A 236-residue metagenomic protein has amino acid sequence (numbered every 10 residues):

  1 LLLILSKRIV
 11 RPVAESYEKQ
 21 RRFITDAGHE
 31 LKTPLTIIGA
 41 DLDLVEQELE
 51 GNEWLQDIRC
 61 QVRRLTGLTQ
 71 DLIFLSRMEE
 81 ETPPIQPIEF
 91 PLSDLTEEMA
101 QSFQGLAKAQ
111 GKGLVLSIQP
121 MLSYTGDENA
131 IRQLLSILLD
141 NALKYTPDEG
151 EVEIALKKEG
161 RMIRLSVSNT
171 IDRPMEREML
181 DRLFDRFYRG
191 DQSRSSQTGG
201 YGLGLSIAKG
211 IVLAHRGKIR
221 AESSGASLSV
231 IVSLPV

Functional and structural regions predicted by a protein language model:
C60-L68: Short alpha-helical segment of the dimerization/phosphotransfer core of two-component systems
Q86-E89, K108, G113-S123, E159: Conserved catalytic submotifs in the C-terminal HATPase_c
A142-L143: Short helix-loop "hinge" at the ATP-lid/N-box region of the Bergerat-fold HATPase_c
E149-R161: Short beta-strand/loop element within the Bergerat-fold HATPase_c
M175-R189: Short conserved segment of the HATPase_c
G199, L203-G204, A208: Short alpha-helical Gxxx[C/S/T] motif in the catalytic ATP-binding
R216-G217: Conserved glycine-rich
